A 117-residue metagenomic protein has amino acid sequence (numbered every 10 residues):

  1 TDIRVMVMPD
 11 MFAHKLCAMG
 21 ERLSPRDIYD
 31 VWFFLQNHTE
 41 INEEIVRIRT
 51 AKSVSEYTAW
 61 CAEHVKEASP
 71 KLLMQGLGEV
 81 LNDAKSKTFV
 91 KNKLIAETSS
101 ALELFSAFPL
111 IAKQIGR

Functional and structural regions predicted by a protein language model:
T1-R117: Structured mid-to-C-terminal alpha-helical surface segments
